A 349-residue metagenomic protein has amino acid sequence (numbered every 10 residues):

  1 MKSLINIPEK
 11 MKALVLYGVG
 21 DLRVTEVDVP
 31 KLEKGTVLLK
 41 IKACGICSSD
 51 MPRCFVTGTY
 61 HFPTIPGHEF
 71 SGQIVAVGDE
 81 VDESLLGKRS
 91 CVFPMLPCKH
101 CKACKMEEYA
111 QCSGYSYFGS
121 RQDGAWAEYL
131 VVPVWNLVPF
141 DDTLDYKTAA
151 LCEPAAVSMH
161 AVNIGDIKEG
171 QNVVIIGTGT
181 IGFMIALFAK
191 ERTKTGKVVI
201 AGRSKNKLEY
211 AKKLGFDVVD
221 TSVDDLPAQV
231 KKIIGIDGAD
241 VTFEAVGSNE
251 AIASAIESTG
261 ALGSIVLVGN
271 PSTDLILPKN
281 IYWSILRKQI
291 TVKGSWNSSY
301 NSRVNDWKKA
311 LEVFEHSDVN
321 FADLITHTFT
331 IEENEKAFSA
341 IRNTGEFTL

Functional and structural regions predicted by a protein language model:
K2-M11, I236, V266-L275, H316-I325 (+1 more regions): C-terminal capping/lid region of NAD(P)-dependent oxidoreductase domains
Y17, D28-V29, H61-H68, F118-Q122 (+1 more regions): Short Gly/Pro-enriched turn/cap motifs at secondary-structure boundaries
P30-C44, T57-K102, V138-T143: Glycine-rich beta-strand-centered segment in the early N-terminal region that forms part of a ligand/cofactor-binding
G87, G238-D240, F321: Local beta-strand N-terminus motif with an aromatic residue
C98-I176: NAD(P)H dinucleotide-binding glycine-rich loop of Rossmann-like/cofactor-binding domains, especially the beta1-alpha1
L144-D224, A228: Mid-domain Rossmann-like dinucleotide-binding core that forms the NAD(H)/NADP(H) cofactor-binding site
G165-K168, R192, K213-I290: Glycine-rich cofactor phosphate-binding loops and adjacent beta1-alpha1 units of small-molecule cofactor enzyme domains
A228, K232, I236, L275-I325 (+1 more regions): C-terminal substrate-binding/catalytic core of Rossmann-like NAD(P)-dependent dehydrogenases/reductases
